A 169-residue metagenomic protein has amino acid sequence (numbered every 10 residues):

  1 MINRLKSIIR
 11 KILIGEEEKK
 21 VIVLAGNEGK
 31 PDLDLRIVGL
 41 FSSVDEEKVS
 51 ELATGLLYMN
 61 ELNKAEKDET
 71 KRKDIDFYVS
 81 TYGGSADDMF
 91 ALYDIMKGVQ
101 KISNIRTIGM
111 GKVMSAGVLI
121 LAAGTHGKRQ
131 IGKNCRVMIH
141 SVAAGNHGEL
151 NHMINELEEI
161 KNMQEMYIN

Functional and structural regions predicted by a protein language model:
M1-N169: Terminal-region recognition feature
